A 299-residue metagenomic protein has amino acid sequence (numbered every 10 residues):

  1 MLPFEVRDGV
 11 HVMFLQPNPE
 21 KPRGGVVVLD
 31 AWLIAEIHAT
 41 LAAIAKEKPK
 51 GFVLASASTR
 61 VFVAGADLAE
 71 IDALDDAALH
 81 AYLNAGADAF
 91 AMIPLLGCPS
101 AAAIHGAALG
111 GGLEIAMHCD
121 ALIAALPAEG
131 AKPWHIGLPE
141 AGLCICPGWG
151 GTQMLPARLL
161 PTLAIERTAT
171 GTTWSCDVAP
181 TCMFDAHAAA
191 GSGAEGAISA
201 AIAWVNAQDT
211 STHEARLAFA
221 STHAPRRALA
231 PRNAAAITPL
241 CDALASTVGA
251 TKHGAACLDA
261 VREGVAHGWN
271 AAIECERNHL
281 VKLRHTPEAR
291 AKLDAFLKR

Functional and structural regions predicted by a protein language model:
M1-A55, A77, A91: Conserved CoA-thioester-binding segment of acyl-CoA-metabolizing enzymes
M1-Q16, E114-M117, E166-K282, K292-R299: Amphipathic alpha-helical segments at domain termini/boundaries
P17-R23, L68-I71, E263-G264: A short, flexible beta-alpha/helix-coil linker loop
L54, D67, P99, I115-A116 (+1 more regions): Hydrophobic/aromatic residues within transmembrane alpha-helices of multi-pass small-molecule transporters
S56-D88, A108, G142-C144: Glycine- (often His-adjacent) and acidic-residue-rich active-site loop that binds/positions the CoA thioester
A87, A91-L143, R167: Glycine-rich beta-to-alpha active-site loop
G151-I165: Hydrophobic, secondary-structure "cap" segments at the distal end of domains
